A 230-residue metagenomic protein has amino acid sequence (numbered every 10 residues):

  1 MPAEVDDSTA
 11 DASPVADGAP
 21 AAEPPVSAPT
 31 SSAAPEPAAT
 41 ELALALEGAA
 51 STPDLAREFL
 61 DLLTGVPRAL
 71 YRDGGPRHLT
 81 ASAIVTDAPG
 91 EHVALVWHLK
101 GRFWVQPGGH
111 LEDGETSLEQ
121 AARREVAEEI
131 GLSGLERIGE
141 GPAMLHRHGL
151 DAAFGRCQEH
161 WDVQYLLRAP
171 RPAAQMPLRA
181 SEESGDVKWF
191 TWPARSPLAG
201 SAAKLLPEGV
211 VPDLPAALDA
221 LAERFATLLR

Functional and structural regions predicted by a protein language model:
P2-D7, P25-F59: Alpha-helical and coiled-coil interaction segments, frequently adjacent to or embedded within charge-biased
D11-A12, D17, E23: Asp/Glu-rich intrinsically disordered low-complexity tracts
G48-S82: Acidic, metal-coordinating catalytic segment for phosphate/diphosphate chemistry, firing primarily on the Nudix
A69-Q106: N-terminal strand-loop-strand
V105-D113: Short helix/strand-bridging catalytic loops that position acidic/His residues to coordinate divalent metals and engage
E112-A216: Unchanged
G209-R230: Charged phosphate-binding loop/patch that engages nucleotide di/tri-phosphates or the phosphate backbone of nucleic
